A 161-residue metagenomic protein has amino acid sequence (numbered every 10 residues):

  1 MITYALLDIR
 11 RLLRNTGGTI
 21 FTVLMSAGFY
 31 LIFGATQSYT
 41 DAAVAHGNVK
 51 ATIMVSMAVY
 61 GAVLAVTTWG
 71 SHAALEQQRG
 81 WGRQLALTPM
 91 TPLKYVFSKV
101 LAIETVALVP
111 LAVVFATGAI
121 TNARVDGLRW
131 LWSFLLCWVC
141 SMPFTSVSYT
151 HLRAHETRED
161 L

Functional and structural regions predicted by a protein language model:
M1-L13: A short amphipathic helical element positioned immediately N-terminal to and/or at the very start of a transmembrane
R11-T40, K50-T68, E104-P110: Hydrophobic alpha-helical transmembrane segments of multi-pass membrane transport/permease proteins
L12, V66-M90: Transmembrane helix boundary and interhelical loop/hinge segments in multi-pass membrane proteins
I32-T36, V113, T117, T121 (+2 more regions): Alpha-helical membrane-inserting segments
T36-D41, G118-D126, E156: Short helix-capping/hinge motifs at transmembrane helix termini and TM-loop junctions
A42-A73, L136-Y149: Hydrophobic alpha-helical transmembrane segments of membrane proteins
G61, M90-A119, F134, W138-M142: Selective transmembrane-helix segments that form parts of the transport pathway or gating/packing helices in multipass
T150-E159: Conserved small/polar residues in nucleotide/adenosyl-binding loops
